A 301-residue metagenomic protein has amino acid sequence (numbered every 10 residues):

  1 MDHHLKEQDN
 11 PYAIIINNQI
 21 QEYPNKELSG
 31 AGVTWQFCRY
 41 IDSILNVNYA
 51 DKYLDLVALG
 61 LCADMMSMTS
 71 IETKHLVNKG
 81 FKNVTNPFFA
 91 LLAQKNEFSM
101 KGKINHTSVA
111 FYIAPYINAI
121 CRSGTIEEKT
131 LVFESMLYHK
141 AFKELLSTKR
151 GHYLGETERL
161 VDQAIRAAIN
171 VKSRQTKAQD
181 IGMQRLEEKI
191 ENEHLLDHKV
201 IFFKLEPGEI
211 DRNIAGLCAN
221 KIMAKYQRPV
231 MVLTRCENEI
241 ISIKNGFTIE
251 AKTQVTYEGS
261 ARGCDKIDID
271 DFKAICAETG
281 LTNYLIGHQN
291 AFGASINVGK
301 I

Functional and structural regions predicted by a protein language model:
M1-M136, K140-E144: Functional cores that coordinate and move charged inorganic groups
M1-P11, I16-N17, Q21, K177 (+4 more regions): N-terminal small/polar loop signature for handling phosphorylated ligands or for N-terminal nucleophile
P11-I15, D51-D55, T69, N105-S108 (+4 more regions): Short amphipathic alpha-helical segments, especially helix-boundary/capping motifs
Q19-Q21, A168-I169, A291: Short hinge/gating elements
M65-F89, V161-K189, K244-T253: Active-site-proximal helix-loop elements at catalytic-domain edges
M68, F89, R122-E127, R166 (+1 more regions): Glycine-rich, acidic loop segments that terminate in or are immediately followed by a histidine
L92-M100, L146-I201: Long, charged amphipathic helices and adjacent flexible linkers at domain junctions
